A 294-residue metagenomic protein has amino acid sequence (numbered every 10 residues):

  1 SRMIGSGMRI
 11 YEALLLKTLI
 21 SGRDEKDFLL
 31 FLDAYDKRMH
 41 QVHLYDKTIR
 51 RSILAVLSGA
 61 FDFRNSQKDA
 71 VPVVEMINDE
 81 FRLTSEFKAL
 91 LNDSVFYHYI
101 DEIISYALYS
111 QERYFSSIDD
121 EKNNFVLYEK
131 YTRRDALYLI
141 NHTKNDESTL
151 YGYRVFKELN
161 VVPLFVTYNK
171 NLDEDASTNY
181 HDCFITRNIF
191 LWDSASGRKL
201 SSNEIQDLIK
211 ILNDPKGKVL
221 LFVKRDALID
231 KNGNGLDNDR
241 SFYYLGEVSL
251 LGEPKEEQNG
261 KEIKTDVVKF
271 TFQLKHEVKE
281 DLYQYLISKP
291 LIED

Functional and structural regions predicted by a protein language model:
S1-M76: Accessory helical-bundle/CTD segments and flexible terminal tails appended to RecA-like ATPase motors
R2-L16, S21-F31, N124-S241: Acidic, glycine-rich low-complexity segments with interspersed aromatic residues
L16, D33-D36, H40, R50 (+8 more regions): Short linear sequence elements within intrinsically disordered, low-complexity coil regions
F28, M39-D46, S116, Y128-R133 (+1 more regions): A diffuse structural propensity rather than consistent per-protein peaks
H40-H43, H98, H142, H181 (+1 more regions): Histidine (H) residue identity feature
T48-V162, K170: Charge-dense, extended regions
N234-D294: Compact mixed alphabeta submodule
